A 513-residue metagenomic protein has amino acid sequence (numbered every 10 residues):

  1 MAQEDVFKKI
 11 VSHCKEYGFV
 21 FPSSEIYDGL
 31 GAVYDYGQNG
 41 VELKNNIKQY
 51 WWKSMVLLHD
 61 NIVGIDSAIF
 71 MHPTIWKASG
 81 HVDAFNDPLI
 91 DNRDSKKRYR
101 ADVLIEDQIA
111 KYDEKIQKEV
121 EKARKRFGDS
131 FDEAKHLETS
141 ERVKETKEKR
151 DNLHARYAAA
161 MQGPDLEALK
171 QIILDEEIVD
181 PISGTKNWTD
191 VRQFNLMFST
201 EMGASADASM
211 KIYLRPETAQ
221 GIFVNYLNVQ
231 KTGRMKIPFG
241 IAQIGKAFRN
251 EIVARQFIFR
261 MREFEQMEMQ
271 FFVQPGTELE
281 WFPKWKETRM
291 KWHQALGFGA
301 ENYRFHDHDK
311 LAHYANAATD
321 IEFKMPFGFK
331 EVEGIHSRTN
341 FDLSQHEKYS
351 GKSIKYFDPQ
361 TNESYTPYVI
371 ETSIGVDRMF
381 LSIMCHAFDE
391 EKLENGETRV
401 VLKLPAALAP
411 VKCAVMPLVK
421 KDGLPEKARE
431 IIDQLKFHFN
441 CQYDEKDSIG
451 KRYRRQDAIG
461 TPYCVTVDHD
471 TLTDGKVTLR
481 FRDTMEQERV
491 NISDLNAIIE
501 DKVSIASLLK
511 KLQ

Functional and structural regions predicted by a protein language model:
M1-Q513: NTP/phosphate- and nucleic-acid-binding module
